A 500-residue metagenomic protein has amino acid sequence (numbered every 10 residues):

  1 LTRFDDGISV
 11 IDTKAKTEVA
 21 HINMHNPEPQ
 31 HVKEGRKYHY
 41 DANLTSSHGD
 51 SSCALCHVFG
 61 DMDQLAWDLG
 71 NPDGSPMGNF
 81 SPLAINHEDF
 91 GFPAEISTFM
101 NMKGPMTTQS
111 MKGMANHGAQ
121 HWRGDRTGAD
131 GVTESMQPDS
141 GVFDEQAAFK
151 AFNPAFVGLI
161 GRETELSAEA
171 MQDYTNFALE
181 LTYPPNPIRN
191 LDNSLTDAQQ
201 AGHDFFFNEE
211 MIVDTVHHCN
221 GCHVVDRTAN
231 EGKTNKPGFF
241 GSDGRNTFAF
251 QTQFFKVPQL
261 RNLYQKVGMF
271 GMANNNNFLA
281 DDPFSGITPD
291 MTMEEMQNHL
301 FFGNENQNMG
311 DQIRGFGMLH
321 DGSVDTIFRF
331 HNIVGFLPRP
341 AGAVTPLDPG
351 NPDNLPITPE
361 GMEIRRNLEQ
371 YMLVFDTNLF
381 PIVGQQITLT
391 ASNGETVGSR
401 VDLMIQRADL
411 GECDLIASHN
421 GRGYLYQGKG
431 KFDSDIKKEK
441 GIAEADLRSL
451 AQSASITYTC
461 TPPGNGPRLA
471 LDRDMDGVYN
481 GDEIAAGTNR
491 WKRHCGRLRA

Functional and structural regions predicted by a protein language model:
L1-G496: Periplasmic c-type cytochrome electron-transfer domains
L498-A500: C-terminal cell-surface addressing/anchoring modules of secreted/extracellular proteins
